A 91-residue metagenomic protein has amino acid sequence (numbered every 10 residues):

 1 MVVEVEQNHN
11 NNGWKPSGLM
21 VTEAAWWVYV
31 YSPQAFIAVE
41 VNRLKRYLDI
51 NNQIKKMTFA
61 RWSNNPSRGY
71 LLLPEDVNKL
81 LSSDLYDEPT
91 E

Functional and structural regions predicted by a protein language model:
M1-I37, V41: Catalytic cores of nucleic-acid endonucleases
M20, Y29, D49, L72-L73 (+1 more regions): Compositionally biased amphipathic helical and low-complexity segments enriched in hydrophobic
W27-N65: Domain-level recognition of nuclease-like catalytic cores that cleave nucleotide substrates
K55-E91: Charged phosphate-binding loop/patch that engages nucleotide di/tri-phosphates or the phosphate backbone of nucleic
